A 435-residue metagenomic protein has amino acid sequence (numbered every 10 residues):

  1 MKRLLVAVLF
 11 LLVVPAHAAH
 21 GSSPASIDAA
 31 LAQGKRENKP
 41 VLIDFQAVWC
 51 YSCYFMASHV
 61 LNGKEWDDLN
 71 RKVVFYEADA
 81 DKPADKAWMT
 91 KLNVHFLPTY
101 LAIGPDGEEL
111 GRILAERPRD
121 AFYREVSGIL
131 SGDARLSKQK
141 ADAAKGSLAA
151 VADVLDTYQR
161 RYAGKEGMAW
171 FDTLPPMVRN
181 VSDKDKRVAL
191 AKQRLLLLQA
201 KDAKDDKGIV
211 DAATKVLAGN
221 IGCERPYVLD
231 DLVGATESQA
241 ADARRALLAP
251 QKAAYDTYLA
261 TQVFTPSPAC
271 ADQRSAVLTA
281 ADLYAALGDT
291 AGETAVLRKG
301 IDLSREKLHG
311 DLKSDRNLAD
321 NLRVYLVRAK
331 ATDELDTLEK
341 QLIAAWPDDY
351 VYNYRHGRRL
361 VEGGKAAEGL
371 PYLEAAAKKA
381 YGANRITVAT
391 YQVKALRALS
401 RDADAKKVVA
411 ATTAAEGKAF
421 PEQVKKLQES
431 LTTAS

Functional and structural regions predicted by a protein language model:
H20-A25, F45-A47, V60-D85, V94: Thiol-based oxidoreductase modules, predominantly thioredoxin-like and allied folds used for disulfide exchange
L61, V94-R135: Non-catalytic, surface beta->alpha helical segment in thiol-disulfide oxidoreductase systems
K140-A143, L174-L190, K215-P226, A243-R245 (+4 more regions): Flexible helix-coil transition and linker loops at the boundaries of alpha-helical arrays
V151-Y158, L174, K192-Q199, V228-A235 (+6 more regions): Structural register within alpha-helical repeat arrays
R161-K165, Q199-A203, Q239, L287 (+3 more regions): Structural motif corresponding to the intra-repeat A-B loop/turn of tetratricopeptide repeats
S275, N317, V351, R385-T387: Start-of-helix register in tetratricopeptide repeats
